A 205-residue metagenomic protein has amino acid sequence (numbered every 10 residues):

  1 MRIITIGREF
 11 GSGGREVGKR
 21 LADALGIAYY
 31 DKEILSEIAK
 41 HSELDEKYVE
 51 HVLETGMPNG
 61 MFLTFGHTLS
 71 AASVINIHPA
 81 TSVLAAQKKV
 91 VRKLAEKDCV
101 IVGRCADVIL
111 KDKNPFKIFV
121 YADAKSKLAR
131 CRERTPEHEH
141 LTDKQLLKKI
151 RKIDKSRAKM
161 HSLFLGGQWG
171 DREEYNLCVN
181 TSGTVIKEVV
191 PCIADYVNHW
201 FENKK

Functional and structural regions predicted by a protein language model:
M1-I4: Extreme N-terminal starter segment of soluble prokaryotic enzymes
I6-K19: Glycine-rich phosphate-binding P-loop
A28-A39: Short beta-strand-centered segment that lines the nucleotide-binding/catalytic pocket of NTP-utilizing
A39-D98: ATP-dependent small-molecule kinase phosphotransfer cores that center on conserved nucleotide phosphate-binding segments
N59-T64, H140-K187: Small-molecule kinase domains that catalyze NTP-dependent phosphoryl transfer to phosphate-bearing small molecules
K88, I186-A194: Short, amphipathic alpha-helical "lid/cap" segments that border enzyme active or binding sites
D112-E133, L141-I153: Conserved phosphate-donor/acceptor-positioning beta-strand/loop module used by diverse small-molecule
